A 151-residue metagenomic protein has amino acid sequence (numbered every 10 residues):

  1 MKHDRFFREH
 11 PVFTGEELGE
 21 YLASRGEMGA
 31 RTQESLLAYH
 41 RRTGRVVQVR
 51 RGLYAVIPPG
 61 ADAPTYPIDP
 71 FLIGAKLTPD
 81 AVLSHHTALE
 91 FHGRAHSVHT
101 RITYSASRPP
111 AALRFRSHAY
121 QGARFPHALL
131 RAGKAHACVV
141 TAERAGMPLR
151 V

Functional and structural regions predicted by a protein language model:
M1-D80, F115-H118: Short beta-edge/loop segments at beta->alpha junctions of small alpha/beta modules that act as binding/recognition
P11, A81, M147-V151: Residues that recognize and position ribonucleotide moieties
T87-A88: Leucine-rich, amphipathic alpha-helical/linker segments
F91-V151: Phosphate-handling catalytic interfaces
